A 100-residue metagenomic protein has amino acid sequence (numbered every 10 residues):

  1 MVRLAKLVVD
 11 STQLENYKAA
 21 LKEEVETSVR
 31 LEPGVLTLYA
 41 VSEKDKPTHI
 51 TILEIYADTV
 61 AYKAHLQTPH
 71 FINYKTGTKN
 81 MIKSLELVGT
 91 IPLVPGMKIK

Functional and structural regions predicted by a protein language model:
M1-V8, T37-L66: Short, well-ordered beta-strand segments in beta-rich or mixed alpha/beta enzyme and ligand-binding folds
V2, L14-A19, D45, D58-K63 (+3 more regions): N-proximal accessory regions
Q13-L36, N73: Short amphipathic alpha-helical segments
L21, L66, K75-T78: Short, flexible helix/strand-to-coil boundary loops that buttress conserved ligand/catalytic motifs in alpha/beta
V25, P69-H70, K79-I82: Residue-level detector of secondary-structure transition/capping positions
Y39-T48, K75-K100: Glycine-rich beta-strand-turn "strand-cap" elements at beta-sheet edges
